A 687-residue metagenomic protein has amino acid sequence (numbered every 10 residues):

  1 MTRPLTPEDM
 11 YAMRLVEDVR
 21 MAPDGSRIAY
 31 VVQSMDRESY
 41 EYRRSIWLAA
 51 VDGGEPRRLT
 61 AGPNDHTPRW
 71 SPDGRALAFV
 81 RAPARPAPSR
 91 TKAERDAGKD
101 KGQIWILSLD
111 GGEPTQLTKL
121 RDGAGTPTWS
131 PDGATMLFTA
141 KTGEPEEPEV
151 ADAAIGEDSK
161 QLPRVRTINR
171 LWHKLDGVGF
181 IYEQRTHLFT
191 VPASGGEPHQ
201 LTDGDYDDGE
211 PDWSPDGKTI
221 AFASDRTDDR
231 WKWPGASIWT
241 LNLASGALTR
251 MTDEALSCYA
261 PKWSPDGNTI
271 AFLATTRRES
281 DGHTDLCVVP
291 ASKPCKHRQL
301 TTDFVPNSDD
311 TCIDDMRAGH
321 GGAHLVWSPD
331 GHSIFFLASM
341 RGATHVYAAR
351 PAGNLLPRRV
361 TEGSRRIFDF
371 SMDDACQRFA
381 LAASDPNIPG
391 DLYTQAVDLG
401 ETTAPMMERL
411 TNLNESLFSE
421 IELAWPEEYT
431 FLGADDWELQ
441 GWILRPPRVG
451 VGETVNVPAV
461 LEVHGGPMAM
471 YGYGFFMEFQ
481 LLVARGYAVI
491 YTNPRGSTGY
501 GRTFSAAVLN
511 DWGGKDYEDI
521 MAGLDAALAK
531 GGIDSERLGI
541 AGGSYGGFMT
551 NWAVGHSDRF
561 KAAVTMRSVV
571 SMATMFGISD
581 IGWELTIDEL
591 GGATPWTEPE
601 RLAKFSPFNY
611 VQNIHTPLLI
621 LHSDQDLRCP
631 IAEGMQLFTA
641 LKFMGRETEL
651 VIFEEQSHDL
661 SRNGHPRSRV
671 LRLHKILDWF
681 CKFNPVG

Functional and structural regions predicted by a protein language model:
D18-R20, L137-A140, E146, Q161-I168 (+10 more regions): Non-catalytic accessory segments flanking enzyme active sites
P23-D24, P72-D73, P131-D132, P215-D216 (+3 more regions): Residue-level detector of Asp-centered blade-edge/turn motifs that repeat once per structural unit in beta-propeller
I28, L77, M136-L137, I220-A221 (+3 more regions): Hydrophobic beta-strand positions that form the internal "hydrophobic ladder" of WD40/Gbeta-like beta-propeller blades
V32-S45, T60-H66, V80-W105, E113 (+11 more regions): A flexible loop/linker signature enriched in serine peptidases of the S9 family
A50-G54, S108-G112, P192-G196, N242-G246 (+3 more regions): Short loop/turn segments that connect beta-strands within beta-propeller blades
T227, P306, A404-P405, N412-E536 (+4 more regions): Cap/lid segment of the alpha/beta-hydrolase catalytic domain
Y491-G687: Active-site-proximal cap/loop segments of hydrolase catalytic domains
